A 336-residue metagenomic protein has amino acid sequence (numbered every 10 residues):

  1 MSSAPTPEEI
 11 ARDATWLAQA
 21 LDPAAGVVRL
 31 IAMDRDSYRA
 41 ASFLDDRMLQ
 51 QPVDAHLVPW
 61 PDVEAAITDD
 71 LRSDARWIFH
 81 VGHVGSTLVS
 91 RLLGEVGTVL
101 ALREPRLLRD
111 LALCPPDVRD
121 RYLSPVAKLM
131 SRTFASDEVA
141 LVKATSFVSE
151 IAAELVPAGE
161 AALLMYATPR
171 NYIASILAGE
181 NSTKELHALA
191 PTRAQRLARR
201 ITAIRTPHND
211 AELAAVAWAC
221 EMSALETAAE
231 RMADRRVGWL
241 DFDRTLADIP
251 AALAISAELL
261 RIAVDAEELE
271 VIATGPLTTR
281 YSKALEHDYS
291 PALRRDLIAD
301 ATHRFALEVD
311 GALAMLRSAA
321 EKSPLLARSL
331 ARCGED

Functional and structural regions predicted by a protein language model:
M1-T68, I201-A211, M222-W239, L246-D336: PAPS-dependent sulfotransferases, especially Golgi type II membrane carbohydrate sulfotransferases
P5-S182: PAPS-dependent sulfotransferase catalytic domain
A75, D137, L141, P207 (+3 more regions): Residues at structural and domain junctions
D110-C114, S146-R231, R235-R236, F242-T245 (+1 more regions): PAPS-dependent sulfotransferase catalytic domain
V118-L129, T183-R196, L285-R295: A polyampholytic, Gly/Pro-enriched intrinsically disordered region
